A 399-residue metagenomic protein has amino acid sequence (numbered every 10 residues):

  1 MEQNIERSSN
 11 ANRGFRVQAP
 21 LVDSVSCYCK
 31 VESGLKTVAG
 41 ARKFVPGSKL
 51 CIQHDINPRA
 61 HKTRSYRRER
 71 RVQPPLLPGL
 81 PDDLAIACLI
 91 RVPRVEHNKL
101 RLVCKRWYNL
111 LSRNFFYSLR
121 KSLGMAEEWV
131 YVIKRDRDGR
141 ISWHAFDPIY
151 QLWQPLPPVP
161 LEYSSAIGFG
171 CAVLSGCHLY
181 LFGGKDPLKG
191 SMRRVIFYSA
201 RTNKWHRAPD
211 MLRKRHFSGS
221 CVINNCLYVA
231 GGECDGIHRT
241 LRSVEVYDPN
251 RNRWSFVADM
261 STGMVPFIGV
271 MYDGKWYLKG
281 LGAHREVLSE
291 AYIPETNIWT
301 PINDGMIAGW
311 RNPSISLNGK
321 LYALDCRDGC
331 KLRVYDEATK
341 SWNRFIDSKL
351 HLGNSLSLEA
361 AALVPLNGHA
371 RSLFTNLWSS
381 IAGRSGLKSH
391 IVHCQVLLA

Functional and structural regions predicted by a protein language model:
M1-G79: CRL adaptor-proximal regions
K62-P74, I149-G168: Internal amphipathic alpha-helical repeat/solenoid segments
R64-V103: N-terminal Skp1-binding subsegment of the F-box domain
P75-G79, R91, Y117-D136, P160-F182 (+9 more regions): Conserved short beta-strand element of beta-propeller blades
N98-F116: Short helix-loop-helix/strand-helix junction enriched in hydrophobic and basic residues
R135-V159, G190-S191: Beta-propeller domains
W143-Y150, R193-T202, L241-R251, L288-T296 (+2 more regions): Beta-propeller blade signature
Y150-P155, T202-R207, R251-F256, I298-P301 (+2 more regions): Predominantly a core beta-strand signature of beta-propeller blades across repeat-based propeller domains
